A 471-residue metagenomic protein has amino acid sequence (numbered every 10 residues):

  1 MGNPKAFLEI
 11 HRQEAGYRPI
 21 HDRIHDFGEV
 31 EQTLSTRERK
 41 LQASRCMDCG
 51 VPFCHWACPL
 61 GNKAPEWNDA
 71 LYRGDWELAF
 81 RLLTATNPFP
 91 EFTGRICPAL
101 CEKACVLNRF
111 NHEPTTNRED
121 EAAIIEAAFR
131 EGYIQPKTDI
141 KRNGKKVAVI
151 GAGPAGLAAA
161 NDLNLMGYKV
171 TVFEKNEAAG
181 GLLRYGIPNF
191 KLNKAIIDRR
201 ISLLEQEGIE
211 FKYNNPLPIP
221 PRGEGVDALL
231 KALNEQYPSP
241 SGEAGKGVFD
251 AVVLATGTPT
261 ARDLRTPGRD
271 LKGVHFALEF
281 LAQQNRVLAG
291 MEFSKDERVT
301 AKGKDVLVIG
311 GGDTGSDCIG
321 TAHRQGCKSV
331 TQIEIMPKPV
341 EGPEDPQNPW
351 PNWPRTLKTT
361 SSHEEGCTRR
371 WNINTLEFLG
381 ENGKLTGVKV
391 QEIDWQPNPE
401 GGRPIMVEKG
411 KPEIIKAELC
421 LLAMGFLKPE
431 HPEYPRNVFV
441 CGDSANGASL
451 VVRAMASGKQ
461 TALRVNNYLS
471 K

Functional and structural regions predicted by a protein language model:
M1-R37, Q42, E121-Y237, G245-K471: Residues forming the flavin
N3-G28, F53-L78, L100-A127: Iron-sulfur (Fe-S) cluster-binding segments and ferredoxin-like electron-carrier domains, especially [2Fe-2S]
N3-P4, T33-F53, W76-L100, A232: Immediate flanking context of iron-sulfur cluster ligation sites
Q42, C46-L82, F89, V170 (+2 more regions): N-terminal cofactor/phosphate-binding cores enriched in small/glycine residues, especially glycine-rich loops such as
